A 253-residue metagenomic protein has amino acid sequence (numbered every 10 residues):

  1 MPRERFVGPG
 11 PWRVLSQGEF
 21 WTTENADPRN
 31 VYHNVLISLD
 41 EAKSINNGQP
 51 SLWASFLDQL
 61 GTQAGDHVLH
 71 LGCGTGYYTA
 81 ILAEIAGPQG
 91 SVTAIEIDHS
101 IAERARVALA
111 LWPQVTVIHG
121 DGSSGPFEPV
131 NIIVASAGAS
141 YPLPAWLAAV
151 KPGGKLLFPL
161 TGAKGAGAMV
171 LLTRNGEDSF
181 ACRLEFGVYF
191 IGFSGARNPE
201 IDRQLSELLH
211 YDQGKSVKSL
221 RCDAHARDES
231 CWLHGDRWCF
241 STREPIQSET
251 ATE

Functional and structural regions predicted by a protein language model:
M1-L69, Y78, E84-I85, I101-E103: Class I SAM-dependent transferase core
P11-R13, S123, V217, W238: Polar low-complexity intrinsically disordered regions enriched in Ser/Thr and small residues
H33, H67-H70, H99, H119 (+3 more regions): Histidine (H) residue identity feature
G48-A166, R174-E177: Conserved nucleotide-cofactor-binding alpha/beta core module
K164-E253: SAM/dcSAM-binding transferase cores
